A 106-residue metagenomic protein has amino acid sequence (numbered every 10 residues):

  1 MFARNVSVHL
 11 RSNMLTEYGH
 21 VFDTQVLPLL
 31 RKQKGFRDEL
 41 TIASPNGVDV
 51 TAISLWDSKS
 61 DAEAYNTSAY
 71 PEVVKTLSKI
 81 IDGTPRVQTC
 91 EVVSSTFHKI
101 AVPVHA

Functional and structural regions predicted by a protein language model:
F2, V8-R11, L40-V48, K75-A106: Glycine-rich beta-strand-turn "strand-cap" elements at beta-sheet edges
S7-S12, S54-D57: Short beta-strand-to-loop capping motifs
H9-F22: Short, surface-exposed ligand-recognition loops at beta-strand->loop->(often short) alpha-helix junctions that present
L15-E17, D61-E63, T96-K99: Intrinsically disordered, low-complexity acidic/polar segments
T24-R37, L55-T89: An amphipathic, aromatic/His-enriched active-site/gating alpha helix that lines ligand/cofactor pockets
